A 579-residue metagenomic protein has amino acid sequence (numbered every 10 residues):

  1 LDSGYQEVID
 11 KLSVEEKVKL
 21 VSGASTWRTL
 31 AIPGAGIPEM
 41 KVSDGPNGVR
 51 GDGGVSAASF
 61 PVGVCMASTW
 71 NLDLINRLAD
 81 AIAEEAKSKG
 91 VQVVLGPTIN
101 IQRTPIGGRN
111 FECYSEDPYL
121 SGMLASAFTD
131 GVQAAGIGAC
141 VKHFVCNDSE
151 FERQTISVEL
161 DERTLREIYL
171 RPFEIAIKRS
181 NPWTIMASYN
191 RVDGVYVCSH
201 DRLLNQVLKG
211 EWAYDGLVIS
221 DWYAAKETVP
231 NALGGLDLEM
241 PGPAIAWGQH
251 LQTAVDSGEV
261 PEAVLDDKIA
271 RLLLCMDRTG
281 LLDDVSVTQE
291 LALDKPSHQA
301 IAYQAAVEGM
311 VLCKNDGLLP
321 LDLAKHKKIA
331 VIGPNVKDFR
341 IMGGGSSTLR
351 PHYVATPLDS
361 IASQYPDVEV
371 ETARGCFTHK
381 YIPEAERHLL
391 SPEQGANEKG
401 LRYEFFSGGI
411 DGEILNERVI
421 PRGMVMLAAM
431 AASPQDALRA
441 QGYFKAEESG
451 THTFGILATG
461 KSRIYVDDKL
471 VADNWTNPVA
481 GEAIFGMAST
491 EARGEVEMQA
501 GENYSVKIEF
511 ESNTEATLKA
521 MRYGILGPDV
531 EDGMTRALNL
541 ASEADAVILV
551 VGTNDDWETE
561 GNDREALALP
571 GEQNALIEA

Functional and structural regions predicted by a protein language model:
L1-A579: Glycoside hydrolase catalytic-domain context in secreted enzymes
